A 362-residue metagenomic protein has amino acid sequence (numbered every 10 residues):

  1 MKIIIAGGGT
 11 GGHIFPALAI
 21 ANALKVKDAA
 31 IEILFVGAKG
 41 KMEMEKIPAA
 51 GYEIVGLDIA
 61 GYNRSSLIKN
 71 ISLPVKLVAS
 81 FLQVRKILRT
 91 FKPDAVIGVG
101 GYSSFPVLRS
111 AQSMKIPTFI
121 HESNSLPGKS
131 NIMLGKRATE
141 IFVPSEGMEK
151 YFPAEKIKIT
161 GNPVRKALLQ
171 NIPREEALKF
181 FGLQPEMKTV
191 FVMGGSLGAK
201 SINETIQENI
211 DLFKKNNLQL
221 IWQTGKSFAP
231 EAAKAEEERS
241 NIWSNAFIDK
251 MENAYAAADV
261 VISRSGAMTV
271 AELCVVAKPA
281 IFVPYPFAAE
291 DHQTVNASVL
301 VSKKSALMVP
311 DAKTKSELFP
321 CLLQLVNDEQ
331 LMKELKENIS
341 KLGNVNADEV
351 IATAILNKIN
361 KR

Functional and structural regions predicted by a protein language model:
I3-G8, V26-K76, F81, P310-A312: Conserved nucleotide-sugar phosphate-binding/catalytic loop shared by glycosyltransferases and other
K41, A50, L169, P173-V261 (+3 more regions): Donor-nucleotide binding loops and adjacent catalytic segments primarily of GT-B fold Leloir glycosyltransferases
E53, Q112-E175: Active-site-proximal region of nucleotide-activated glycan assembly enzymes, centered on histidine/acidic-rich loops
Q83-V96, S103-F119, I132-R137: Glycosyltransferases and closely related glycan-assembly transferases that use nucleotide-activated donors
P93-A95, A256-A271, K278-P279: Acidic donor-binding loop of glycosyltransferase active sites
S263, P279-E290: Short hydrophobic beta-strand element within catalytic cores of glycosyltransferases and related nucleotide-activated
L331-V345: A short, well-ordered alpha-helix in the C-terminal region of glycosyltransferases
N344-R362: C-terminal alpha-helical cap of glycosyltransferases
